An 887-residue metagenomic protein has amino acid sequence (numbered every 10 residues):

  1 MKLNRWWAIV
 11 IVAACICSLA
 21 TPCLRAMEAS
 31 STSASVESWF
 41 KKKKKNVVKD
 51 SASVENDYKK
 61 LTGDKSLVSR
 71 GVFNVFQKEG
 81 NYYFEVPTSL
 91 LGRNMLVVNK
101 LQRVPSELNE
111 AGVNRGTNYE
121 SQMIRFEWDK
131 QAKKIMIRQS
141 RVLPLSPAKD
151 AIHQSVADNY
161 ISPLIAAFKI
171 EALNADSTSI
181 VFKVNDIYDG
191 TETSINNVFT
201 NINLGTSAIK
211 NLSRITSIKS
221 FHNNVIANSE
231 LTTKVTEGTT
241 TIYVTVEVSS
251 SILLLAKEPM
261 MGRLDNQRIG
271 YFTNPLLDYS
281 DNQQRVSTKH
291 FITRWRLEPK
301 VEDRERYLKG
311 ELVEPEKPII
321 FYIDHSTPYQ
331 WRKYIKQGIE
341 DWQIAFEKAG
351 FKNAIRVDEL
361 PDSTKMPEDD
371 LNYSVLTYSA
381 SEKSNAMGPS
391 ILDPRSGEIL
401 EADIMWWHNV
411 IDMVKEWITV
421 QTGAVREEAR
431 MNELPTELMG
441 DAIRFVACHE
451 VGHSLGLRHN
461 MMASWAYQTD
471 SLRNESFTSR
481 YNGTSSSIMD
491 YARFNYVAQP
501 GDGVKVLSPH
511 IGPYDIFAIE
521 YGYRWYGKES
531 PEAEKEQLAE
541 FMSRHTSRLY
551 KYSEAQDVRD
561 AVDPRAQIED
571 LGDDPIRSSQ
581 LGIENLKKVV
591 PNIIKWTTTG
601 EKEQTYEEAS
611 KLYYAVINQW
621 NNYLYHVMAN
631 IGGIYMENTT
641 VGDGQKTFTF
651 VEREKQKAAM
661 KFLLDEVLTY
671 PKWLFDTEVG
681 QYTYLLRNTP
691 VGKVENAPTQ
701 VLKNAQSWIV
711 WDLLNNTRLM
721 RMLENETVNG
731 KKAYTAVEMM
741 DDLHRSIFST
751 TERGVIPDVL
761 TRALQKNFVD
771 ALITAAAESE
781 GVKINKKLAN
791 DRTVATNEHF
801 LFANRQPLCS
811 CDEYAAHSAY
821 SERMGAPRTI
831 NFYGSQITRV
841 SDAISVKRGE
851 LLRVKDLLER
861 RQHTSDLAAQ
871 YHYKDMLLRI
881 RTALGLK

Functional and structural regions predicted by a protein language model:
K2-V10: Bacterial N-terminal signal peptides that target proteins for export
I9-S18: Bacterial N-terminal signal peptides
A20-A29: Boundary at the C-terminal end of the N-terminal hydrophobic targeting segment
S30-T327, L360-I411, I418-L434, I443 (+2 more regions): Auxiliary tRNA-acceptor-end handling modules of aminoacyl-tRNA synthetases
W39, V48, E359-S379, D441-Q499: The catalytic-center signature of Zn2+-dependent metalloproteases
L91, P328-A354: Zn2+-dependent metallopeptidase catalytic core
E340-F351, G452-H453, L457, F494 (+2 more regions): Sec-exported extracytoplasmic/periplasmic mature domains
S464-K887: Conserved catalytic/binding loops enriched for acidic/polar residues
